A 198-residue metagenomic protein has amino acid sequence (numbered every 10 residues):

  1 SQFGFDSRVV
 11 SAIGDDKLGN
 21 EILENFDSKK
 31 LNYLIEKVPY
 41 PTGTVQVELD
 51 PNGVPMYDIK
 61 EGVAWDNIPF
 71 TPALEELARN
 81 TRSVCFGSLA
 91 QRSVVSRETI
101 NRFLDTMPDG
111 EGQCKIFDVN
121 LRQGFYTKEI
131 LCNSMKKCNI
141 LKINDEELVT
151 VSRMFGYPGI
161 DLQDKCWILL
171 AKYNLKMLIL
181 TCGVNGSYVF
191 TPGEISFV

Functional and structural regions predicted by a protein language model:
S1-D6, L49: Alpha-helix C-terminal capping segments
G4-V10, E194-S196: Phosphate-handling active-site elements
S7-L34, V38-T42: A glycine-rich beta-to-alpha transition motif near the start of alpha/beta enzyme domains, typified by
N25-D27, L31-E36, P51-F197: Ribokinase/PfkB-type carbohydrate-kinase core domain
T44-V47: Short alpha-helix plus adjacent loop in nuclease-associated cores
